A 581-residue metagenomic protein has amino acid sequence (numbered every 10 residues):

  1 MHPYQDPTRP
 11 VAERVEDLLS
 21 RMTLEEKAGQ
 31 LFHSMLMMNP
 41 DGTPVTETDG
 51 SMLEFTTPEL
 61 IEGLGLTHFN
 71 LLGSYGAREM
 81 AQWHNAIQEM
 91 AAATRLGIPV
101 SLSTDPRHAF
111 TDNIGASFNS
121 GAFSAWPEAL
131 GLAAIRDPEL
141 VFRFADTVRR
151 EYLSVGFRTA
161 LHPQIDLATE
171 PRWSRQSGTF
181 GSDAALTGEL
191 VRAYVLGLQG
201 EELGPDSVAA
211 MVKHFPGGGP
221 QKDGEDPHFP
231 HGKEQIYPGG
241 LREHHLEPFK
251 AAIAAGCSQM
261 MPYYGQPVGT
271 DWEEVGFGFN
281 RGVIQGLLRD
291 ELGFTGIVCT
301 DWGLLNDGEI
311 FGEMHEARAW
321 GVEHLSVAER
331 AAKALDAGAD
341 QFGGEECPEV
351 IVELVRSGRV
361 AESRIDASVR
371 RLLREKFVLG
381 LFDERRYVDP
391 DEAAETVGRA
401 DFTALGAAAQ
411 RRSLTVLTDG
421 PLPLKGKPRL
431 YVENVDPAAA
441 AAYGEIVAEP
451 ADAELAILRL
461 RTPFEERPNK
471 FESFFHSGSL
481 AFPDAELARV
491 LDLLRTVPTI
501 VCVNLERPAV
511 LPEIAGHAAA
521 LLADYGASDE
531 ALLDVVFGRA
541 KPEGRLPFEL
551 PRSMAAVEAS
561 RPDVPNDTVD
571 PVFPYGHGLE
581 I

Functional and structural regions predicted by a protein language model:
M1-P216, H244-Y263, G276-G344, R356 (+6 more regions): N-terminal beta-rich core of secreted/periplasmic extracellular enzymes
M1-P7, E13, S154, E274 (+7 more regions): C-terminal non-catalytic regions of proteins with extracellular/luminal or membrane-system context
S34-M35, P106-R107, D166-L167, A210-G218 (+6 more regions): A glycine-rich phosphate-binding loop feature that marks nucleotide/adenosyl-phosphate handling sites
L64, S124-E128, E170-R175, D223-K233 (+3 more regions): Gly-rich Lys/Arg/Thr-decorated short loops/hinges at beta-loop-alpha junctions or inter-strand turns that position
N113-G115, Q221, E323, P512-A515: Short glycine-biased active-site loop of nucleotidyltransferases that positions the nucleotide triphosphate and helps
F215-P216, K222-R242: Binuclear metal-dependent hydrolase catalytic cores centered on His/Asp/Glu-rich metal-binding motifs
G240-L246, V435-P437: A Trp-anchored, charged/polar loop motif used as the substrate-binding/catalytic surface of acyl/ester-handling
E362-V369, G380-V397, D401: Acidic/His-rich catalytic or pseudo-catalytic neighborhoods that scaffold and/or coordinate enzyme active centers
